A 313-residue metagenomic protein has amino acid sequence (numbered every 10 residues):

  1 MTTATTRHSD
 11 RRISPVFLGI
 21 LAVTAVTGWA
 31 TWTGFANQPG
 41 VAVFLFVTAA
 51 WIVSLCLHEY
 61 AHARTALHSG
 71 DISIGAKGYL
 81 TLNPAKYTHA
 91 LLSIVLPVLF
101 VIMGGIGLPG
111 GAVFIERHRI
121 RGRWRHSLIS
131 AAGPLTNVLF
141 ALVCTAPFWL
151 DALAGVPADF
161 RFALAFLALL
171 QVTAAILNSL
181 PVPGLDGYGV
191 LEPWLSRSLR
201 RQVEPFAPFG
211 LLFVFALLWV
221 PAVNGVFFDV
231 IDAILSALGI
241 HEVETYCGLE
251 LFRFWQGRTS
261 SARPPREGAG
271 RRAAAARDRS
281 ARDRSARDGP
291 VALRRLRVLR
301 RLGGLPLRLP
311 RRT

Functional and structural regions predicted by a protein language model:
M1-D283, R287, V291-T313: Hydrophobic transmembrane alpha-helices and their immediate loop junctions in multi-pass integral membrane proteins
